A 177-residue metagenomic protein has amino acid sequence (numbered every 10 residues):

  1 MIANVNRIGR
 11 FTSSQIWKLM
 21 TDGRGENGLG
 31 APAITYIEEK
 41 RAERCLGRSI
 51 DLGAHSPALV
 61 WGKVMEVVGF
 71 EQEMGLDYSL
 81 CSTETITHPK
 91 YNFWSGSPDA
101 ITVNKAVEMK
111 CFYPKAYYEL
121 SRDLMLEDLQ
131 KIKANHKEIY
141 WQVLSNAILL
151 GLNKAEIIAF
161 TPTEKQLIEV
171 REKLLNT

Functional and structural regions predicted by a protein language model:
M1-V67, E71, L124-K133: Charged, glycine-rich intrinsically disordered N-terminal tails and low-complexity linkers that flank
L76-P98, T102-T177: Nucleic-acid nuclease catalytic cores
